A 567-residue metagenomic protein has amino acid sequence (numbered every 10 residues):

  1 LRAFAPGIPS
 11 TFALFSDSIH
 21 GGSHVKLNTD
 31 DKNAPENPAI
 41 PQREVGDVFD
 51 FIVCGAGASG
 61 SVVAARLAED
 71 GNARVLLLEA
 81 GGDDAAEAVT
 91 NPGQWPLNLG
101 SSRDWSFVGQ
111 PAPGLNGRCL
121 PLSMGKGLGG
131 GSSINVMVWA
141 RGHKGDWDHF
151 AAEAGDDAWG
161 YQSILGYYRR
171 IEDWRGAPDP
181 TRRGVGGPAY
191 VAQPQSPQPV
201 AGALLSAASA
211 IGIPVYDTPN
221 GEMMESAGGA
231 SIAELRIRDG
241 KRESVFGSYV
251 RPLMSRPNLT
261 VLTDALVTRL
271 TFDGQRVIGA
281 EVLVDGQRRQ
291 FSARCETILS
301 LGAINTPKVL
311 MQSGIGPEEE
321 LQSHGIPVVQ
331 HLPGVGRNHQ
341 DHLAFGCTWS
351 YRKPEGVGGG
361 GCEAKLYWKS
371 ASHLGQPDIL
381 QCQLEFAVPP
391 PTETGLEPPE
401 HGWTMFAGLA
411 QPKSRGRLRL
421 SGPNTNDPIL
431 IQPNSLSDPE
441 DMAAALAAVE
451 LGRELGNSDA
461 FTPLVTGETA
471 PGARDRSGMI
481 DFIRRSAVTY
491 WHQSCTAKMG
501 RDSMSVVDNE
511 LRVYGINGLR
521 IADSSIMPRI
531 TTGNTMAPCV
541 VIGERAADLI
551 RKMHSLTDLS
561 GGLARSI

Functional and structural regions predicted by a protein language model:
F4, I8-D50, K552, L556-I567: Extreme N-terminal leader/targeting segments of oxidoreductases
K26-L27, L115, E153-V277, G346-R352 (+1 more regions): Conserved redox-cofactor binding core of oxidoreductases
K26-R170, P327-L332, H342-A344, T348-S350: N-terminal glycine-rich phosphate/pyrophosphate-binding loop and immediately adjacent elements
N28, I232-I237, L262-T263, T268-D273 (+5 more regions): A glycine-rich dinucleotide-binding beta-alpha-beta segment and adjacent secondary-structure elements that constitute
D70, R74, G81-A86, L270 (+2 more regions): Glycine-rich loop(s) and the adjacent beta-strand/alpha-helix scaffold that form part
A208, E454-L455, E544-L556: Internal hydrophobic alpha-helix adjacent to the cofactor/substrate pocket in enzyme cavities
L332-D341, T466-R474, K552-I567: Active-site-proximal substrate-binding core of FAD-dependent oxidoreductases
L343-L446, E450, T489-C495, I521-S524 (+1 more regions): FAD cofactor-binding and catalytic pocket of flavoenzymes
